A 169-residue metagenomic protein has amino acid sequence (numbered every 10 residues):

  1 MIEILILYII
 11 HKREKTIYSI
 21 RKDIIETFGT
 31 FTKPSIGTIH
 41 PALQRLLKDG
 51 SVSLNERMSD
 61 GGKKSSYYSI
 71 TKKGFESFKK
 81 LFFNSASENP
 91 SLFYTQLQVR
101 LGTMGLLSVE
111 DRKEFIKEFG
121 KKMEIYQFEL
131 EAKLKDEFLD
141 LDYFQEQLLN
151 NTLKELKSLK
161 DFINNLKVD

Functional and structural regions predicted by a protein language model:
M1, L101-M104, F138: A short small-residue
M1-P90: Basic helix-turn-helix/winged-helix DNA-binding cores and closely related short helical interaction motifs
I4-Y8, V99-G102, E114, Q147: Positions in alpha-helical segments
K12, L107-D111, D140: Alpha-helical structural elements of signaling/regulatory helical domains
G29, R57, F83, V109 (+2 more regions): Short, flexible helix-adjacent loops and helix caps
K80-K122: Amphipathic alpha-helical dimerization/coiled-coil segments that flank or bridge DNA-binding/regulatory modules
R112-D169: Mid-protein regulatory/catalytic core that forms ligand/cofactor-binding pockets and protein-protein interaction
